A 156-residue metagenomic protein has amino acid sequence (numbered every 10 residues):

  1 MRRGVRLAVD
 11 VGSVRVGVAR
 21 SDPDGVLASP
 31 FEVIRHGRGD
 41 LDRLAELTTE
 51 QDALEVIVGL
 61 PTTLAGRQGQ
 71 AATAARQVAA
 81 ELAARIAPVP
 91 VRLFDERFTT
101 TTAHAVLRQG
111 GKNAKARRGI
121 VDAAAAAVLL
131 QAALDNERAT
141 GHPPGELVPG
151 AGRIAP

Functional and structural regions predicted by a protein language model:
M1-V9, S13-P156: Phosphate- and other anionic-substrate recognition elements at nucleic-acid/protein interfaces
